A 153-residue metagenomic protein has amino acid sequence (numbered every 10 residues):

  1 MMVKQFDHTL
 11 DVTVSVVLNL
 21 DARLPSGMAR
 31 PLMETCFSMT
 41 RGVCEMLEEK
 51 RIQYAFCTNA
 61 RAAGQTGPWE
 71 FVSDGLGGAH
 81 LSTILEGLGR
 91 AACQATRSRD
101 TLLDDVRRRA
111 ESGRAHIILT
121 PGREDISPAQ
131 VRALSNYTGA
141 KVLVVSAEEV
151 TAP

Functional and structural regions predicted by a protein language model:
M1-P153: Exposed, interaction-prone extracellular/peripheral surfaces
